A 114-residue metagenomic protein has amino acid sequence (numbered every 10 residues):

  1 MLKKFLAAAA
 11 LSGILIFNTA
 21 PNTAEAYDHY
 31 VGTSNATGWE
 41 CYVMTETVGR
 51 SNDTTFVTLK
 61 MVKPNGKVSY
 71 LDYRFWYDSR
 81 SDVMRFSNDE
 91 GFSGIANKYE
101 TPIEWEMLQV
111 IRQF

Functional and structural regions predicted by a protein language model:
M1-F5: Positively charged n-region of N-terminal signal peptides that target proteins for export
L6-A7, Y77: Sequence-pattern detector for short linear motifs and compositional/periodic biases rather than a specific fold
A7-L15: Hydrophobic helical h-region of N-terminal Sec-dependent signal peptides in bacterial secretory/periplasmic proteins
I14-T23: C-terminal segment of classical bacterial N-terminal signal peptides
N22-D72, Y77-F114: N-terminal secretory-pathway/extracellular module detecting exported/lumenal segments and adjacent signal-anchor/first
